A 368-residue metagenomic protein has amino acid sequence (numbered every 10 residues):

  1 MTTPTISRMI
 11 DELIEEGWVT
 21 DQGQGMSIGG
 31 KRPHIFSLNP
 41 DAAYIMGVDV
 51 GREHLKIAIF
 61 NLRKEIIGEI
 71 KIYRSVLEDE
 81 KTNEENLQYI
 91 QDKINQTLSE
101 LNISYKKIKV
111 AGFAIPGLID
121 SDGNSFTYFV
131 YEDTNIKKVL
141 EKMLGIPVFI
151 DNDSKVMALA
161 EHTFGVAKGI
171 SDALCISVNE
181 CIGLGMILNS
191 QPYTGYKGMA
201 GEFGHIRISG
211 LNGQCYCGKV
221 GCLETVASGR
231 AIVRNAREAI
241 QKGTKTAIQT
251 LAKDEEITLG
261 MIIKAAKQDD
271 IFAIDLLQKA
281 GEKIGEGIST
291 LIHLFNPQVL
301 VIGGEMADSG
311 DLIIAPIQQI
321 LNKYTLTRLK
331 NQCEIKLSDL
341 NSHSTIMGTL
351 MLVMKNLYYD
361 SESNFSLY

Functional and structural regions predicted by a protein language model:
M1-K106, G210-L211, K219, L223-Y368: ATP-binding/phosphotransfer module of carbohydrate and carboxylate kinases, centering on a glycine-rich
V19-Q22, V148-N152, M186: General beta-strand structural signal in soluble alpha/beta enzymes
I45-D49, K107-G112, A173-S177, G183-G185: Short glycine-aspartate micro-motif
I70, R74-D172, L312-K323: Glycine-rich phosphate-binding loop and adjoining helix at the ATP-binding site of ATP-dependent phosphoryl-transfer
P116-L118, E180-C181, M306: Short glycine-rich anion-binding loops that position phosphate/pyrophosphate groups of nucleotides and phosphorylated
K168-A227: Glycine-rich phosphate-binding loop of actin/hexokinase-like ATP-binding domains
